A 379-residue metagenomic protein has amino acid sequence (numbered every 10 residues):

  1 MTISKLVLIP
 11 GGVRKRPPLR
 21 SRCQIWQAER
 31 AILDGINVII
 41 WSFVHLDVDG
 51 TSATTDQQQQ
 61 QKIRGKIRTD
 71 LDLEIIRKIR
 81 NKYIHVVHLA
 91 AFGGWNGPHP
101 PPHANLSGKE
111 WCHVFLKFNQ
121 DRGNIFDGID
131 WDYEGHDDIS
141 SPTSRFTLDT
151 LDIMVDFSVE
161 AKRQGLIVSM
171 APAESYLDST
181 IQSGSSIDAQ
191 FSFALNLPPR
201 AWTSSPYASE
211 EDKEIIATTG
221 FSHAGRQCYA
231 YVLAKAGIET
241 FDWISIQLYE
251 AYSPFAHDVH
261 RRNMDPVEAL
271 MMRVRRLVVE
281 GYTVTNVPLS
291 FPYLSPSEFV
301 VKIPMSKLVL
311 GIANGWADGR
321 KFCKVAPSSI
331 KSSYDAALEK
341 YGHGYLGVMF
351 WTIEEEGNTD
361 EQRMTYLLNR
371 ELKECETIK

Functional and structural regions predicted by a protein language model:
T2-L277, P288-S290, I303-V309, N314-K331 (+1 more regions): Chitinase-like catalytic core of GlcNAc-active glycosidases
Q58, I330-D335, E339, H343 (+1 more regions): Acidic/aromatic/glycine-rich contiguous surface patches that form carbohydrate-binding/processing clefts and analogous
V278-Y282: A conserved mid-domain beta-alpha-beta active-site/ligand-binding segment of alpha/beta enzyme cores
T285-S295, H343-G344, F350: Long, compositionally biased interface segments
E298-F299: Active-site-flanking ligand-binding surface segments in enzyme catalytic domains
K302-P304, Y341-G344: A structural signal for short secondary-structure junctions
V309-I312, L346-T352: Conserved active-site loop/cleft motifs that coordinate metal ions or position small ligands
